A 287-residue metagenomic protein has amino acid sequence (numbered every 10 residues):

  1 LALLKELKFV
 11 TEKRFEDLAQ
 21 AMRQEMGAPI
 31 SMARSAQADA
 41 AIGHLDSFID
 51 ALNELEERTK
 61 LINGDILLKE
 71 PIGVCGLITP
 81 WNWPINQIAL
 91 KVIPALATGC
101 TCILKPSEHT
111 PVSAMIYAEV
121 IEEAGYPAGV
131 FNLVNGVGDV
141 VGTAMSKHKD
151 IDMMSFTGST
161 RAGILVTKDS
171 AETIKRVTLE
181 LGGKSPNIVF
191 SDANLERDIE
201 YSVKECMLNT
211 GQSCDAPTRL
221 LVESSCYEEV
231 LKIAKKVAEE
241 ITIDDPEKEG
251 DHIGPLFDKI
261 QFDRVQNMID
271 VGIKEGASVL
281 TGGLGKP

Functional and structural regions predicted by a protein language model:
L1-L4, K8, A19, I42 (+6 more regions): Hydrophobic face of alpha-helices
A2-E16, I30-L55, Q261: Long amphipathic alpha-helix in the N-terminal Rossmann-like dinucleotide-binding domain of NAD(P)-dependent
E6, E25, A36-A40, E108-H109 (+5 more regions): Short beta->alpha linker loops
E6-D17, I116, V120-Y126, I199 (+4 more regions): Generic non-transmembrane alpha-helical segments
A21-P29, A36, T59-G64, G182 (+1 more regions): Short linear capping/connector segments at secondary-structure termini
E57-R197: Rossmann-like NAD(P) dinucleotide-binding subdomain of oxidoreductase/dehydrogenase enzymes
M153, R161-P287: ALDH superfamily catalytic-core signature
